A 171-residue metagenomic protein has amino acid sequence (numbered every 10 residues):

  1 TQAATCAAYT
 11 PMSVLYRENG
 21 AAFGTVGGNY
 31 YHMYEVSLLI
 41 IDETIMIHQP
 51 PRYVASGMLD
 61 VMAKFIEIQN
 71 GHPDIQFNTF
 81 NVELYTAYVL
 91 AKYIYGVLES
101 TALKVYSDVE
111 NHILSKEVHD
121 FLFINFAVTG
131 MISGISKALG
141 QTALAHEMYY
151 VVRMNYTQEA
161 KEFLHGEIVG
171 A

Functional and structural regions predicted by a protein language model:
Q2-T86: A glycine/threonine-rich phosphate-anchoring loop and its flanking beta-alpha core in nucleotide/phosphate-binding
N78-A171: Active-site segments that bind and position negatively charged phosphate/pyrophosphate groups
